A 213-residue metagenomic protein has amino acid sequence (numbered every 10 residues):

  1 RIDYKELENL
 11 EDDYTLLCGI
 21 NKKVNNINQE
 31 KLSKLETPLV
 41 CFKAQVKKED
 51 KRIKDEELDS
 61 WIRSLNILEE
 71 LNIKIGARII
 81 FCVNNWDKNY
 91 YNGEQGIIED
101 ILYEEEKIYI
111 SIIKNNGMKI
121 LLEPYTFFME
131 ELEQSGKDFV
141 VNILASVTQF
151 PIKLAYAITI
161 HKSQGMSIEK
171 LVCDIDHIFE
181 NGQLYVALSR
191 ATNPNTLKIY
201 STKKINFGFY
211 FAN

Functional and structural regions predicted by a protein language model:
R1-N213: RecA-like helicase/translocase P-loop NTPase motor core
